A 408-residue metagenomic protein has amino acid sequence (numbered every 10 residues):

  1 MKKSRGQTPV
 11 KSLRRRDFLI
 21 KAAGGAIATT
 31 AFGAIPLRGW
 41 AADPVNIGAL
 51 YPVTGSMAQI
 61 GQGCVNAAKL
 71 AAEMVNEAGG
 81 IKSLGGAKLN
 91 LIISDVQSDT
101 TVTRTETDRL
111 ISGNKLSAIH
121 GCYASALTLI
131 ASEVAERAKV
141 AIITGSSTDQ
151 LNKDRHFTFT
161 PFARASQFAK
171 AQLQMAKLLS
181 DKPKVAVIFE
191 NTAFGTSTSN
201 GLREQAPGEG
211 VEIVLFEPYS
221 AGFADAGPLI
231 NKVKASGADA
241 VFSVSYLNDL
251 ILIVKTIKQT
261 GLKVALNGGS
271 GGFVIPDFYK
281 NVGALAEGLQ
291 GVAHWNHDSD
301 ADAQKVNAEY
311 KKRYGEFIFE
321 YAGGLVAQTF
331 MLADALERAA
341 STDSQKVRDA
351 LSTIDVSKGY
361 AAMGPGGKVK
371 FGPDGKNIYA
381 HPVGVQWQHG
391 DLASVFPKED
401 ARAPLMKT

Functional and structural regions predicted by a protein language model:
K2-K3, L13-K21, I35-T408: Extracytosolic ligand-binding ectodomains
A22-I27, A31: Sec-dependent signal peptide hydrophobic core
